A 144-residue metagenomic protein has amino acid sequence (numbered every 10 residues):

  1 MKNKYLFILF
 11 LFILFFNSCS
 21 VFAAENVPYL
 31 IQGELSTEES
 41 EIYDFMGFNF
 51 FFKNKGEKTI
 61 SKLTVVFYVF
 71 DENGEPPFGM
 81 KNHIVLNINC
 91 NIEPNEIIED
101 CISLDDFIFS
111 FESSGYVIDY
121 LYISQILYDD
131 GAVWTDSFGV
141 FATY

Functional and structural regions predicted by a protein language model:
M1-Y5: Positively charged n-region of N-terminal signal peptides that target proteins for export
I8-N17: Bacterial N-terminal signal peptides
V21-F51, K55, F138-Y144: Low-complexity, acidic Ser/Thr/Pro/Gly-rich terminal tails and inter-domain linkers that flank the onset of structured
I31, M46-F48, L63-V65, V117 (+1 more regions): Envelope-exposed proteins and targeting segments
E34-F45, K53-T59, P76, N91-P94 (+1 more regions): Short, solvent-exposed beta-strand/turn "edge" segments of beta-rich domains on protein surfaces
K53-I98: The feature marks short-to-medium sequence segments in extracytoplasmic or secretory-pathway proteins
P76-G79, D129-F138: Beta-sandwich strand segments
M80-D130, Y144: Short, solvent-exposed, Trp/other aromatic-anchored flexible loops in extracytoplasmic proteins
